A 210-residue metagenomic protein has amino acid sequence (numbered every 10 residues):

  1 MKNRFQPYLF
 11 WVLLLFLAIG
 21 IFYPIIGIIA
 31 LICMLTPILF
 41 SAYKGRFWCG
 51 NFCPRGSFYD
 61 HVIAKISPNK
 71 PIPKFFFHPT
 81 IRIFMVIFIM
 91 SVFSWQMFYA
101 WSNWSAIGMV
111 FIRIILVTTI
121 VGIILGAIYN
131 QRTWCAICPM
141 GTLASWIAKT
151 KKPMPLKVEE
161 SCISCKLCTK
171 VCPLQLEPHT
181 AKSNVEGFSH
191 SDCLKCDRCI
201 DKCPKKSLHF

Functional and structural regions predicted by a protein language model:
M1-S183, S191-L194, R198-F210: Non-ligating segments of multi-cofactor redox enzymes
